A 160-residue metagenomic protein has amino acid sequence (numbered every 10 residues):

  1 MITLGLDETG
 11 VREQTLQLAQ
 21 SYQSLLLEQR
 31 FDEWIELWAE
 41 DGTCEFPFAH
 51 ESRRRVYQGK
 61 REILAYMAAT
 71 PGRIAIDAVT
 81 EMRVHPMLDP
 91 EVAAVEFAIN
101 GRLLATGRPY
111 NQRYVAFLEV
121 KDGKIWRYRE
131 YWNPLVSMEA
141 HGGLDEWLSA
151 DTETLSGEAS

Functional and structural regions predicted by a protein language model:
M1-E36, E40, E146-S160: Short, low-complexity N-terminal intrinsically disordered segments enriched in polar/charged residues
L6-T9, A105-P109, V136-D145: A short acidic/glycine-rich loop-to-helix N-cap element
Y22, W34-I35, G42, G59 (+4 more regions): Hydrophobic pocket/interface hotspot
L37-E91: A solvent-exposed, acidic/Ser-Thr-rich amphipathic alpha-helical stretch
R73, G101-N111: Short, cysteine-centered beta-strand-loop-beta hairpins and adjacent loop/turn segments enriched in charged/polar
A78-V79, P109-A116: Short, surface-exposed coil-to-beta transition loops
P90-I99: A short hydrophobic beta-strand element
R113-E139: Short beta-strand edge/turn micro-motifs at domain boundaries
